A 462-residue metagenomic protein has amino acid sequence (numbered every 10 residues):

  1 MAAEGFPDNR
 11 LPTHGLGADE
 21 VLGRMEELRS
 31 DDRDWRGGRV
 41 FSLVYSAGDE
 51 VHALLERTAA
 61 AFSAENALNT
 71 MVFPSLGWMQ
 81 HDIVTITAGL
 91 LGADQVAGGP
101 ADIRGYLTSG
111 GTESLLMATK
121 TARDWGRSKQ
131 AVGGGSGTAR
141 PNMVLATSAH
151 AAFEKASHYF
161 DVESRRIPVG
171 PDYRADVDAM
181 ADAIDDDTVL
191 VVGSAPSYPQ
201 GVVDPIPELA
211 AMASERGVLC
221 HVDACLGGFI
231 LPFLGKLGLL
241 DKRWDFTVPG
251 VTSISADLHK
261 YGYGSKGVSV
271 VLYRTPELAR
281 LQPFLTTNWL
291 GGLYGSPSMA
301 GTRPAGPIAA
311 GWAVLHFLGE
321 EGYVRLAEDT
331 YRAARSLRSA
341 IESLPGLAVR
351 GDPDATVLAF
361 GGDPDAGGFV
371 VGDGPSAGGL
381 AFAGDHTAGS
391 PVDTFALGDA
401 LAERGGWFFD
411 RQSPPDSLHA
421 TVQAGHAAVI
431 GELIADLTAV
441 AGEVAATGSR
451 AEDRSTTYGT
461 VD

Functional and structural regions predicted by a protein language model:
M1-A101: N-terminal entrance/gating region of PLP-dependent enzymes' catalytic architecture
F6-P7, S63-M71, A97-Y106, T138-R140 (+6 more regions): Glycine- and acidic
S75-L76, G105-T112, L145-A146, G351 (+1 more regions): Active-site nucleophile and cofactor-binding loops and adjacent substrate-binding regions of central metabolic enzymes
Y106-G295, G384: Conserved PLP-enzyme active-site core in the AAT-like
E208-A211, E215, S336, A396 (+1 more regions): Alpha-helical scaffolding segments of alpha/beta enzyme cores, especially the outer helices of TIM-barrel or partial
K236-D354, G361-D363, S376-G379, A383-G384 (+1 more regions): Active-site C-terminal subdomain of aminotransferase-like
G346-I434: Conserved PLP-binding catalytic core of the aspartate aminotransferase-like
G372, T421-D462: PLP-dependent enzyme catalytic core of the Aspartate aminotransferase-like
